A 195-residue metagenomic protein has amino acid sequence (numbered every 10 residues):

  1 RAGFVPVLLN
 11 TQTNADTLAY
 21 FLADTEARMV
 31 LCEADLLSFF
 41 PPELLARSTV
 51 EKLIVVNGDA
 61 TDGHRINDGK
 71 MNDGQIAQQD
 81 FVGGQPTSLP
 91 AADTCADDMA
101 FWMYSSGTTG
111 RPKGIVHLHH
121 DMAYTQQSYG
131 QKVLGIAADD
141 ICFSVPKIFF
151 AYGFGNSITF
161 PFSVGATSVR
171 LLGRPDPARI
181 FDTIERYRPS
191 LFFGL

Functional and structural regions predicted by a protein language model:
A2-Q79: Structural core segment of the AMP-binding/adenylate-forming
G3, G107-T108, G165: Conserved G/P- and acidic residue-centered "switch" motifs that form tight phosphate/ATP-binding loops in soluble
A19, A91, A178-F181: Short hydrophobic/charged patches on amphipathic alpha-helices used for structural packing and interfaces
R28, L45-V56, D140-F143, V169 (+1 more regions): Conserved helix-loop-beta element of the AMP-binding
V30, M99, S105-T108, V116 (+3 more regions): Conserved S/T- and glycine-rich ATP-binding loop of Class I adenylate-forming
C32-P42, P146, G173, P189-L195: Adenylate-forming
V55, Q75, G84-Y104, R111 (+1 more regions): Conserved pre-ATP/AMP-binding loop-to-beta segment of ANL
A123-S144, F149-L191: Conserved AMP-binding/adenylation subdomain of ANL enzymes
